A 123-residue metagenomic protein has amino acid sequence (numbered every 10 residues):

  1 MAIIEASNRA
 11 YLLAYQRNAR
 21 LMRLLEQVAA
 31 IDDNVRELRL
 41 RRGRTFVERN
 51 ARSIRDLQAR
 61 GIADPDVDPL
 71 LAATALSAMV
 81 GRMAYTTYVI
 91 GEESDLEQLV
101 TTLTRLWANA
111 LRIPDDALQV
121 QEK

Functional and structural regions predicted by a protein language model:
L13-R17, R23, D33-A59, L70-T74 (+4 more regions): Amphipathic alpha-helical packing segments from all-alpha helical-bundle domains
M22-L25, E37-L38, D66, Q119-V120: Short, hydrophobic secondary-structure boundary micro-motifs
I90-S94: Transmembrane helix-loop junctions in multipass membrane proteins, especially transporters and channels
I113-K123: C-terminal effector-binding regulatory domain of bacterial HTH transcription factors
